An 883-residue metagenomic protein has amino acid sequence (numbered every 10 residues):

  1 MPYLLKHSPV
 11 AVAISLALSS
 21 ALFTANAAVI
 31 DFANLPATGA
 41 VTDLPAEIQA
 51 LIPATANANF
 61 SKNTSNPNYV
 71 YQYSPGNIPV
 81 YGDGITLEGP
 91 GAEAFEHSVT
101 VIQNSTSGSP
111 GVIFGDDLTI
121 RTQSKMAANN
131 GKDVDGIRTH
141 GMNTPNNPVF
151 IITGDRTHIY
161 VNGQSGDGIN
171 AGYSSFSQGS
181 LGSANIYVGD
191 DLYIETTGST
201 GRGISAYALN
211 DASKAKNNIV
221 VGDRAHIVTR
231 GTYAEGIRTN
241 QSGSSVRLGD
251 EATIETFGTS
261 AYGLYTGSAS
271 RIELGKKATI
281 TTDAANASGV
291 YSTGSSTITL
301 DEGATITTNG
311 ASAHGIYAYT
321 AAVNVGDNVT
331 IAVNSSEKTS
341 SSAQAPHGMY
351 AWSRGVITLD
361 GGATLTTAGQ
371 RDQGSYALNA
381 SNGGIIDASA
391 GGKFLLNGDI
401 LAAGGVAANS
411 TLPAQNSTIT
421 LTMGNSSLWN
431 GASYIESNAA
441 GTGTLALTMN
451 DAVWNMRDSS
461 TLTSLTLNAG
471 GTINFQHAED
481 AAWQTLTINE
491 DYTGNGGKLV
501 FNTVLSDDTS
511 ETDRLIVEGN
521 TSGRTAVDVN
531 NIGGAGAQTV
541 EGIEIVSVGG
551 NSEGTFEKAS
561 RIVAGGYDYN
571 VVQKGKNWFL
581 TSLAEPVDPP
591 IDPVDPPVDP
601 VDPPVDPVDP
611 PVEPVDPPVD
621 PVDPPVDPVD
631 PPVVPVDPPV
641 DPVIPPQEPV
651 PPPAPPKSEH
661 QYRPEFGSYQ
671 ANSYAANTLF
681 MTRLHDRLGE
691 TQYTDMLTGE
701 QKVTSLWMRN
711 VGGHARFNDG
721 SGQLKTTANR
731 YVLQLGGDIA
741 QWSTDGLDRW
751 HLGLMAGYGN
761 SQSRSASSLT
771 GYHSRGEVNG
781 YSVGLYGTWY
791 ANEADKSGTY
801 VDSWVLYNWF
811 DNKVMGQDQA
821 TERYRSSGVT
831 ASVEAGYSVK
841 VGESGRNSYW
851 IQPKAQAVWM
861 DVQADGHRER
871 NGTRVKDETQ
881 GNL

Functional and structural regions predicted by a protein language model:
M1-A27: Gram-negative bacterial Sec-dependent N-terminal signal peptides
A37-H97, V101-S107, I113-V134, P148-G166 (+16 more regions): Beta-strand-rich solenoid/repeat architectures in extracellular/passenger domains of polysaccharide-targeting enzymes
S183, G201, A234, A261-G263 (+12 more regions): Transmembrane beta-barrel architecture of outer membranes
G361, T367-G369, S381-N520, R524 (+3 more regions): Extracellular beta-solenoid/beta-roll
N502-T503, N531, E541-V548, F556-T726: Interface/linker segment at the passenger-translocator junction of Type V secretion outer-membrane proteins
G536-S552, G722-Q741, V875-N882: Short secondary-structure subsegments characteristic of cysteine-rich extracellular domains
I644-R846: Outer membrane beta-barrel translocator domains of Type V secretion systems
Y824-L883: Detector for outer-membrane/organellar transmembrane beta-barrel domains, recognizing the amphipathic beta-strand
